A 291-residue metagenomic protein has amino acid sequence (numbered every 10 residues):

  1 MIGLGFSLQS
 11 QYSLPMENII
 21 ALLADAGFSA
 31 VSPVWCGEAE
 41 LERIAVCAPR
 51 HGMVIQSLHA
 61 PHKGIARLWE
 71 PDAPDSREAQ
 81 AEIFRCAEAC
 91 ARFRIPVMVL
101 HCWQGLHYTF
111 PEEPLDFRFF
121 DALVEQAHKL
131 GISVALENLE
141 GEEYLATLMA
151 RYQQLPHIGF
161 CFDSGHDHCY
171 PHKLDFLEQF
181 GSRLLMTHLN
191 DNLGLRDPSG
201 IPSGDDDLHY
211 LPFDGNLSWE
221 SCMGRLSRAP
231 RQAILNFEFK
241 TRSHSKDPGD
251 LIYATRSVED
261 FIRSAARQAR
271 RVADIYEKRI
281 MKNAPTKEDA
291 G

Functional and structural regions predicted by a protein language model:
M1-G3, S13-A21, I95, L145-G291: Histidine-acidic metal/acid-base catalytic patches
M1-R85, A91, E259-G291: N-terminal pre-domain/capping segments
S7-Q11, V34-C36, A60-K63, W103-G105 (+4 more regions): Active-site beta-loop-alpha junctions enriched in small/polar residues
S10, L14, R77, P114 (+2 more regions): Conserved phosphate-coordination/catalytic loops
I20-D25, A39-H59, R85-R94, F117 (+4 more regions): Acidic (Asp/Glu)-rich catalytic clusters
V31, Q56-L58, M98, T187 (+1 more regions): Hydrophobic residues within beta-strands of alpha/beta enzymes
H62-A81, Q104-P114, G200-Y210, S245-Y253: Surface-exposed, active-site-proximal loop segments in enzymatic domains
W69-F160: Active-site acidic/histidine proton-transfer and metal-coordination neighborhood in alpha/beta enzyme cores
